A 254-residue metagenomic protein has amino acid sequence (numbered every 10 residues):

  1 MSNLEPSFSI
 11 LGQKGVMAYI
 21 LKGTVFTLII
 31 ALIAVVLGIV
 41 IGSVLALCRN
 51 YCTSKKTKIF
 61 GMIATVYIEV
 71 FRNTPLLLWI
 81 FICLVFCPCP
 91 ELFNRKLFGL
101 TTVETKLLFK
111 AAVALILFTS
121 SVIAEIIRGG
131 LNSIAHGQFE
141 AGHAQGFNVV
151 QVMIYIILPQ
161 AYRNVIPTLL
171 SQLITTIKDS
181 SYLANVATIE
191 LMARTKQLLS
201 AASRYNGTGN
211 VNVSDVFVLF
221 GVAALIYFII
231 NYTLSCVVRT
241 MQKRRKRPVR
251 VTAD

Functional and structural regions predicted by a protein language model:
M1-D254: Transmembrane alpha-helices and adjacent helix-loop boundaries
